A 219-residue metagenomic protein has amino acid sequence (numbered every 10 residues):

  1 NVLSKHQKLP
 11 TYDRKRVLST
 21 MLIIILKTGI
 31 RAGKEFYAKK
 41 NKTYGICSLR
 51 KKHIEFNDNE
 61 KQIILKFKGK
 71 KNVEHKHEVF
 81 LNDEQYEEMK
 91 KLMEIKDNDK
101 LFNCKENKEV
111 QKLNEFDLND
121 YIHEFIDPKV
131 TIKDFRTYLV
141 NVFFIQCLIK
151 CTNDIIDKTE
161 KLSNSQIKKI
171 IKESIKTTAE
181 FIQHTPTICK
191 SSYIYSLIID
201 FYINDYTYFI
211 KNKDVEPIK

Functional and structural regions predicted by a protein language model:
N1-K219: Extended accessory and catalytic-adjacent subdomains in large enzymes
